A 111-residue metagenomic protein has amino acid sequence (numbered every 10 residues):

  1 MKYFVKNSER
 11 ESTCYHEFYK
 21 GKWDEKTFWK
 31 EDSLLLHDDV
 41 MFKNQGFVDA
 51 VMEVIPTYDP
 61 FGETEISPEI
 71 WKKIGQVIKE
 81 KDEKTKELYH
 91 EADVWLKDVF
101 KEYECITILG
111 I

Functional and structural regions predicted by a protein language model:
M1-E104, G110-I111: Acidic (Asp/Glu-rich) sequence patches and key acidic residues that form negatively charged surfaces used
